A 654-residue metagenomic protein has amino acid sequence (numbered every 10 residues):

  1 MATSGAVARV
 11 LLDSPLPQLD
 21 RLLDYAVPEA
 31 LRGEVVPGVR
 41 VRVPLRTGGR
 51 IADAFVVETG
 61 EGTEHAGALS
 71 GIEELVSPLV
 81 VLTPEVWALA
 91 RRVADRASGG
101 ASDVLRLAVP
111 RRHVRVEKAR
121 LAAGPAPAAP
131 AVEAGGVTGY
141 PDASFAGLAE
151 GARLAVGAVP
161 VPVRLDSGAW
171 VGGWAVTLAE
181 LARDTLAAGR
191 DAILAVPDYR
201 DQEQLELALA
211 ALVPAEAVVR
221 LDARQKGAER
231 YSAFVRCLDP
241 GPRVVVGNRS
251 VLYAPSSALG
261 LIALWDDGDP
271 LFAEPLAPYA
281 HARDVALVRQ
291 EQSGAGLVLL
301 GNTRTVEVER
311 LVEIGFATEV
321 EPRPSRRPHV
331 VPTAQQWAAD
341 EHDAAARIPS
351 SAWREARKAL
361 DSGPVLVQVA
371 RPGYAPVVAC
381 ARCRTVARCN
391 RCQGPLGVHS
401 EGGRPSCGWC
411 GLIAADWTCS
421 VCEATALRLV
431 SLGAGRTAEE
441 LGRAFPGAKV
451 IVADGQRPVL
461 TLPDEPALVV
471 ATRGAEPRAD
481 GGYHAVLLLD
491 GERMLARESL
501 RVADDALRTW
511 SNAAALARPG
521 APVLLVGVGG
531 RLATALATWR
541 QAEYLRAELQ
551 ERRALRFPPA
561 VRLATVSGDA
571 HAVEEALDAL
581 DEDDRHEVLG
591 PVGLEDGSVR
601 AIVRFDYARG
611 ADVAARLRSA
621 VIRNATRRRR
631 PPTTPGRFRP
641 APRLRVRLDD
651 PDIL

Functional and structural regions predicted by a protein language model:
M1-V331, A338-E341, K358-D361, P477 (+5 more regions): Accessory, non-ATPase domains that flank or precede helicase/AAA+ motor cores in DNA-metabolism machines
L12-D13, V251, Q456-V459, G590-L594: Short, solvent-exposed loop/turn elements at beta->coil junctions and helix N-caps that rim active or binding pockets
L16, F445-A448, L580-E587: Short secondary-structure junctions
L16-Q18, R556-A560, E595-G597: Short, flexible turn/loop "capping" segments at secondary-structure junctions
R153-L186, R190-L221, A228-Y231, L238 (+4 more regions): Inter-lobe coupling/hinge segments of SF2-like helicase ATPases
I451-V452, D584-L594, P640-R647: Short beta-strand elements
R540-A542, H571-G590: Short amphipathic alpha-helix segments
R562, D569-V573, E587-A615: Arginine-glycine-biased low-complexity disordered regions
